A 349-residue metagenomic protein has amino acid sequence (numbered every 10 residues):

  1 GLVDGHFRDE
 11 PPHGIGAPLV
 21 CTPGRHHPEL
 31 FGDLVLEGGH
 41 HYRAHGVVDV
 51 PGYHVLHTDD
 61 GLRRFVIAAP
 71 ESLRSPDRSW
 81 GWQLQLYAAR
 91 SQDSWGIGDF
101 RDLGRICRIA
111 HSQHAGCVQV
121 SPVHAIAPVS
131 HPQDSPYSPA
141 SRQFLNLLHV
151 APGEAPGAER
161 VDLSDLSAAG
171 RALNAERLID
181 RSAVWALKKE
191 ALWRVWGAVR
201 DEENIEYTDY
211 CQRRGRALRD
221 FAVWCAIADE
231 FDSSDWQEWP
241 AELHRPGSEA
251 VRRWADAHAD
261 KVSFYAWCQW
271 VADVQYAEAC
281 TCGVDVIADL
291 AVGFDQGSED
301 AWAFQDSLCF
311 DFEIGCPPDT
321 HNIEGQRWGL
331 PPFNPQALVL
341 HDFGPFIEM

Functional and structural regions predicted by a protein language model:
G1-Y42: Extracellular ectodomain segments of secreted/surface proteins
G38-S79, W95-R108, Q113, C117-P128: Extended acidic/polar, glycine-enriched regions that form or flank non-catalytic beta-rich accessory modules
S79-Q83, C117, D285-I287: Structural preference for beta-strand elements that scaffold enzyme active sites
Q85-Y87, A115, V120-P128, D229 (+1 more regions): An acidic- and aromatic-residue-enriched active-site/binding cleft used to recognize and process polar
A88-R101, F333-P345: Active-site mouth loops of central-metabolism enzymes
G104-S112, A277-T281, F346-M349: Short amphipathic alpha-helices and their capping/turn segments at secondary-structure boundaries
V129-D273, G293-M349: Alpha-amylase-like alpha-glycosidases and glucanotransferases acting on alpha-linked glucans and related
W270-D285: Active-site pocket-lining segments that scaffold enzyme catalytic pockets across diverse folds
